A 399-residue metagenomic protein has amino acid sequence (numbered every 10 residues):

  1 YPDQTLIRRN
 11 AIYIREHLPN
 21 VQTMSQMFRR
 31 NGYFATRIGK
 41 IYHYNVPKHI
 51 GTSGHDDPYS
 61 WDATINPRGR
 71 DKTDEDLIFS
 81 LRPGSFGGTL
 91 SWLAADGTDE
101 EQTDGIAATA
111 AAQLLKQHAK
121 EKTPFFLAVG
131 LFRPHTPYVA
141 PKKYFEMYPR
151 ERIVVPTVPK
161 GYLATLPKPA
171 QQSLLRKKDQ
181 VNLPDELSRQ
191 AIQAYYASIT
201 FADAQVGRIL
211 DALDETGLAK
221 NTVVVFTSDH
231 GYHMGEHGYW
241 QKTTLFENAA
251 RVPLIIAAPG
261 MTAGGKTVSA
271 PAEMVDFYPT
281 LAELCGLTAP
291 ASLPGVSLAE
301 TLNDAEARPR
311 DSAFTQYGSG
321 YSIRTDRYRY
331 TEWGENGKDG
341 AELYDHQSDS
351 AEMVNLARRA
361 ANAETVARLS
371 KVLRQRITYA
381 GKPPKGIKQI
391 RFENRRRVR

Functional and structural regions predicted by a protein language model:
Y1-Q22, M27-R37, P47: Active-site segment of extracytoplasmic enzymes that catalyze sulfate/phosphate-ester chemistry
I12-Q22, E100-E101, A164-T165, I192-F201 (+6 more regions): A short beta-strand-to-alpha-helix junction
G39, F126-R133, V223-S228, I255-I256 (+2 more regions): Short beta-strand segments
N45-G69, Q102-Y162, D214-V223, E364 (+1 more regions): Active-site regions of oxyanion-processing enzymes, predominantly non-cytosolic
G54-H55, S60-D71, E100, H118 (+6 more regions): C-terminal cap/loop subdomain of S1 sulfatases and analogous C-terminal strand-loop tails that border
F86-T98, Q172-Q193, A258-M261, S348-M353: Short glycine/proline-rich turn/loop motifs
G105-A119, Q180-T222, R376: A long, amphipathic alpha-helix that forms part of the scaffold/cap immediately adjacent to metal-dependent active
P137-K143, A212-K266, E273, R310: Histidine-centered active-site microenvironments of extracellular/periplasmic hydrolases and transferases
